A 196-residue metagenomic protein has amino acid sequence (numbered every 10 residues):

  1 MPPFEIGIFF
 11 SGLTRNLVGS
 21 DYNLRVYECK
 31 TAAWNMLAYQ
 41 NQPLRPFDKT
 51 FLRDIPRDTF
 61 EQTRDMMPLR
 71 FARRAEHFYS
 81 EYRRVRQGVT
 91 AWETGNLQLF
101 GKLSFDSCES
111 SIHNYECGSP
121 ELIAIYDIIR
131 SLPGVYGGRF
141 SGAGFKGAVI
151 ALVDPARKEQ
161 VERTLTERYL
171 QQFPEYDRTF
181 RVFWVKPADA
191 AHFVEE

Functional and structural regions predicted by a protein language model:
M1-R139, L152-E196: C-terminal nucleotide
R139-A148: Conserved phosphate/anionic-ligand binding catalytic regions in large, soluble enzymes, centered on
